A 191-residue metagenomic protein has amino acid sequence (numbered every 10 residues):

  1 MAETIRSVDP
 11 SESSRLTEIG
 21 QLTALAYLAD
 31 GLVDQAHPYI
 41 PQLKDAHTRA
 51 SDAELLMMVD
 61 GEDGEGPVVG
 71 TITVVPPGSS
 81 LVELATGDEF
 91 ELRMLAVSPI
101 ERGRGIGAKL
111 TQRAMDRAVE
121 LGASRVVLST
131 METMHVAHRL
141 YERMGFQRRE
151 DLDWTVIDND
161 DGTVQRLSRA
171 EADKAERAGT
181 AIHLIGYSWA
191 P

Functional and structural regions predicted by a protein language model:
E3, S7-P99, T111-R113, R117 (+2 more regions): Acetyl-CoA-dependent GNAT
S98-I100, R104, E132-T133: Active-site acidic-Proline motif in GNAT/NAT acetyltransferases
R104, A108, Q112: Residues forming the Rossmann-fold NAD(P)(H) cofactor-binding site
G105, G122, G145: Short glycine-rich hinge loops at helix-strand junctions in the catalytic core of two-component histidine kinases
A118-S129: Conserved GNAT acetyl-CoA-binding A-motif
V127-T130, E142-I185: Conserved catalytic-core motifs of GNAT/GCN5-like acyltransferases
A137: Helix-turn-helix
